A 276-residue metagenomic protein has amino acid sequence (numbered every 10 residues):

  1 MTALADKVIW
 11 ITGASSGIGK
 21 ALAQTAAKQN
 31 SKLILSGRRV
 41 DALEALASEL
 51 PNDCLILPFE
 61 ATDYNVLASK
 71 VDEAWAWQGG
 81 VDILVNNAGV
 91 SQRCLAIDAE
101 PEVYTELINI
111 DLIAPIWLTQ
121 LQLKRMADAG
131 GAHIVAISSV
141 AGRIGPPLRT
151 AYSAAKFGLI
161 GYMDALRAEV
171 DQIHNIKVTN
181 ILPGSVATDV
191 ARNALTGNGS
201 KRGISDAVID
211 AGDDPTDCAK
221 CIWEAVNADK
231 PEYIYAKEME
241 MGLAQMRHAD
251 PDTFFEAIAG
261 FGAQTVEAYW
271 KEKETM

Functional and structural regions predicted by a protein language model:
S15-S16: Conserved glycine-rich cofactor-binding loop
Q29-L46: Conserved glycine-rich Rossmann-like NAD(P)H-binding loop of the short-chain dehydrogenase/reductase
F59-S69, P101: The beta1-alpha1 cofactor-binding region of Rossmann-like NAD(H)/NADP(H)-dependent oxidoreductases
L95-A96, E100-I108: Substrate-binding pocket helix/loop in short-chain dehydrogenase/reductase
T119, A155: Active-site helix of classical SDR
S139: Residue(s) in the substrate-gating loop at a strand-loop-helix junction that position the organic substrate next
D171-E238: SDR active-site lid
